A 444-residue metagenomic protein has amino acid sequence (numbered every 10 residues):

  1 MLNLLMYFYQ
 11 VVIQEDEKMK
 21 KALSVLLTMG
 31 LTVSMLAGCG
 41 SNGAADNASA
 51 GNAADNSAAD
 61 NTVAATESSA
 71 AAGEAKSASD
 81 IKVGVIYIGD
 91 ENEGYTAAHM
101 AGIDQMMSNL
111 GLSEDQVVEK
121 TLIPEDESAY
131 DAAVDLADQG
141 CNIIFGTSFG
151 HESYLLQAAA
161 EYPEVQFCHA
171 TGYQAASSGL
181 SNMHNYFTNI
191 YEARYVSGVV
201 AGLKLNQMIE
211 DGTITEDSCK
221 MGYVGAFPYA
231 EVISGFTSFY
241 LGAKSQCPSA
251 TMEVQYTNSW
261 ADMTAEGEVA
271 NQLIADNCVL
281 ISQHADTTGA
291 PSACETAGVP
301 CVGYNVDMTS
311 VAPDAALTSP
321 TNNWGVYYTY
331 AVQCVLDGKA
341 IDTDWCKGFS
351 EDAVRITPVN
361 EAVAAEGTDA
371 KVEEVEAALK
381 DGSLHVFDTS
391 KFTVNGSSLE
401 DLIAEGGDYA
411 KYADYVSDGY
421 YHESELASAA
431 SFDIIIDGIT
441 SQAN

Functional and structural regions predicted by a protein language model:
M1-K18: Short, Lys/Arg-enriched N-terminal segments with co-localized hydrophobic residues within the first ~10-30 amino acids
V11-Q14, V33, G94: N-terminal processing/targeting junctions
K20-K21, K82: A general lysine-centric signal
L23-L31: Sec-dependent signal peptide hydrophobic core
S34-G38: C-terminal motif of bacterial Sec signal peptides marking the signal peptidase cleavage site
G40-G43: Bacterial signal peptide processing site
D46, G51-N444: A residue-level marker of the well-folded mature domains of exported/periplasmic proteins
